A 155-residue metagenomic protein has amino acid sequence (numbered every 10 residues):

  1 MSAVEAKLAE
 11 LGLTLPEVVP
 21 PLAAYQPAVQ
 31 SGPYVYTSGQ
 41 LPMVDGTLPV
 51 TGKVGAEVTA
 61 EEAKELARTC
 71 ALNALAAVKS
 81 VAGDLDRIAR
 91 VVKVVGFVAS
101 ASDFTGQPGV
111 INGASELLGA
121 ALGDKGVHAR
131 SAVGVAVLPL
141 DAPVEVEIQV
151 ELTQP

Functional and structural regions predicted by a protein language model:
M1-P155: Short, polar/acidic, helix-capping and beta-turn segments at strand->helix junctions that line the mouths
